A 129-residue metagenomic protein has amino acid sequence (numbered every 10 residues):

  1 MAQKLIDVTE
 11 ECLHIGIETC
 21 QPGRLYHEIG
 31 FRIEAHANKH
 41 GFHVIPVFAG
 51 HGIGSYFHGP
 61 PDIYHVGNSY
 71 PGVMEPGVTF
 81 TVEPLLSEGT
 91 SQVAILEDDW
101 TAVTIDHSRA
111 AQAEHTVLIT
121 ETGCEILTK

Functional and structural regions predicted by a protein language model:
M1-K129: Active-site neighborhoods and metal-handling regions in enzymes and metal-associated proteins
